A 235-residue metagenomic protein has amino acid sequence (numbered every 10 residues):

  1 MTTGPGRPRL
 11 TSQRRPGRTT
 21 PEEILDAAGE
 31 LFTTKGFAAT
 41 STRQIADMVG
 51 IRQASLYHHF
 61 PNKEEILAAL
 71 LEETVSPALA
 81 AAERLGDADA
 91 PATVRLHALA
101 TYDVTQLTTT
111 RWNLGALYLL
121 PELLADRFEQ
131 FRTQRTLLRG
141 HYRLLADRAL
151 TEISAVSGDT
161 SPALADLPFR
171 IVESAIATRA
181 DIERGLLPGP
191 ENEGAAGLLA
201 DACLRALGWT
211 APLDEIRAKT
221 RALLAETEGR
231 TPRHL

Functional and structural regions predicted by a protein language model:
M1-T19, D181-R184, A211-L235: N-terminal intrinsically disordered/low-complexity leader segments
T20-A28, I45, L70-A78, Y142: Generic hydrophobic, amphipathic alpha-helix propensity
E23, L31-E65, A69: Helix-turn-helix
A27-L31, A69, Q106, I171: Short amphipathic alpha-helical elements of helix-turn-helix/winged-helix folds
A69, E83-T109: Hydrophobic alpha-helical connector segments
L79, A125-S154, S161-R170, G194-G197 (+1 more regions): Amphipathic alpha-helical packing segments from all-alpha helical-bundle domains
R95, L107-E129, R143, A177-D181 (+1 more regions): Amphipathic alpha-helical segments used for helix-helix packing
T101-T105, V156-I182, P190-L207, K219-T227: Hydrophobic alpha-helical segments that form the core of small-molecule binding pockets and/or dimer interfaces
